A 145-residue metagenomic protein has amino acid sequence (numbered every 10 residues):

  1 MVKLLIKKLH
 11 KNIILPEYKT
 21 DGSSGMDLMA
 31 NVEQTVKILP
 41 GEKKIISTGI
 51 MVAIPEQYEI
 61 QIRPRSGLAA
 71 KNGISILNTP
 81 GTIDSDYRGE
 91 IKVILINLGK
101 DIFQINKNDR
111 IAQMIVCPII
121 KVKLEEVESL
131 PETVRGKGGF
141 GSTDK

Functional and structural regions predicted by a protein language model:
M1-K145: DUTPase catalytic domain/fold
